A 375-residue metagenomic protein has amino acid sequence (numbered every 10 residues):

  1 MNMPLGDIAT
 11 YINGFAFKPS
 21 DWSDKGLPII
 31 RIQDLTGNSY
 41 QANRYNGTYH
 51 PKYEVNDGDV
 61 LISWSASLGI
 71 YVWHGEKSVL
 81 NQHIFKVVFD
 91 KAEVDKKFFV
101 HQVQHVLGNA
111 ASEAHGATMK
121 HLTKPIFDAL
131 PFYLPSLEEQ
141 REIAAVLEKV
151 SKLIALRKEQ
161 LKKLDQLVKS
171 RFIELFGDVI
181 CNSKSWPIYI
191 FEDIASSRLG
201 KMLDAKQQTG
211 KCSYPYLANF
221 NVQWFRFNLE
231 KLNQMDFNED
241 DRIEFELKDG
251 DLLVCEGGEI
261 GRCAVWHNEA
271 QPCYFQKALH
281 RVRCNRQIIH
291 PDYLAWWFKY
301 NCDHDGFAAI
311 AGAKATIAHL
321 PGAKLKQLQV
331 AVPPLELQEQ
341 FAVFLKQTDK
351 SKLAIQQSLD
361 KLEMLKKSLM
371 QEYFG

Functional and structural regions predicted by a protein language model:
M1-F15, A129-A145, E159-K201, Q327-E339 (+1 more regions): Non-catalytic DNA-recognition/assembly elements of restriction-modification systems
P4-K18, P28-D57, E192-Q207, F220-D249 (+1 more regions): Sequence-specific dsDNA recognition surfaces
K18-K25, G116, K184-P187, D204-K211 (+1 more regions): Short coil/turn segments at secondary-structure boundaries
R31, P51-Q104, A218, I243-N301 (+1 more regions): A short beta-sheet element
I32, K124-F127, K169, I188 (+4 more regions): ATP/adenylate-binding site constellation spanning eukaryotic-like Ser/Thr protein kinases, ABC-transporter
L35-N38, S67, K86, N109 (+3 more regions): Active-site/binding-pocket entry motifs
S78-F85, G116-E138, C273-H280, G312-E339: A short glycine-rich beta-alpha junction/loop motif
L153-K158: Contiguous mid-protein beta-loop-alpha structural module that forms a pocket-lining wall or clamp of enzyme active
